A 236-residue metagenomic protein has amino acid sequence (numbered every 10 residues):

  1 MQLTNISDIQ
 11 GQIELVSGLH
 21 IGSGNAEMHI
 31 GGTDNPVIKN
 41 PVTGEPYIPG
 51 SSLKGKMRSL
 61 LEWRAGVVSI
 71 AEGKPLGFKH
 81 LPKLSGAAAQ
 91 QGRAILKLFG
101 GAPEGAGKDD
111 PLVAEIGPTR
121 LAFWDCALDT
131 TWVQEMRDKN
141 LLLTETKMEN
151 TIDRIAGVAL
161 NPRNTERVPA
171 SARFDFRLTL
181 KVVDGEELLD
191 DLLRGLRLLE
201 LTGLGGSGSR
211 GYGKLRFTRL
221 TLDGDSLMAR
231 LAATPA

Functional and structural regions predicted by a protein language model:
M1-L142, R163-A236: RNA-binding basic/glycine-rich loop and surface signature characteristic of RAMP-family CRISPR effectors
L143-R163: Short, solvent-exposed beta-alpha or beta-beta edge segments that form flexible loop/patches at the rim of ligand
